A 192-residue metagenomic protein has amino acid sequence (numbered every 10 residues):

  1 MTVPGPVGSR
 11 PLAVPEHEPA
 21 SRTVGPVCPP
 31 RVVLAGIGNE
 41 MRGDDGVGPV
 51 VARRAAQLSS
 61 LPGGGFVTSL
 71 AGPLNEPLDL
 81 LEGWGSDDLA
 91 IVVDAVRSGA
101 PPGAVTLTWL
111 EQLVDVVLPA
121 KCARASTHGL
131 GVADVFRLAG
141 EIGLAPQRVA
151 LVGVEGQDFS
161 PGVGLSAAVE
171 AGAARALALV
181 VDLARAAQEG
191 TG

Functional and structural regions predicted by a protein language model:
T2-V154, V163-A174, L183-T191: N-terminal catalytic or cofactor-binding beta/alpha core of small enzyme domains
Q157: Short "lid" loop at the C-terminus of a central beta-strand within the Rossmann-like core of SAM-dependent
S160: Glycine-rich phosphate/diphosphate-binding loops and the adjacent beta-loop-alpha structural elements that coordinate
V180: Hydrophobic "lid"/C-terminal helical patch of Rossmann-like NAD(P)-dependent dehydrogenase/epimerase domains
